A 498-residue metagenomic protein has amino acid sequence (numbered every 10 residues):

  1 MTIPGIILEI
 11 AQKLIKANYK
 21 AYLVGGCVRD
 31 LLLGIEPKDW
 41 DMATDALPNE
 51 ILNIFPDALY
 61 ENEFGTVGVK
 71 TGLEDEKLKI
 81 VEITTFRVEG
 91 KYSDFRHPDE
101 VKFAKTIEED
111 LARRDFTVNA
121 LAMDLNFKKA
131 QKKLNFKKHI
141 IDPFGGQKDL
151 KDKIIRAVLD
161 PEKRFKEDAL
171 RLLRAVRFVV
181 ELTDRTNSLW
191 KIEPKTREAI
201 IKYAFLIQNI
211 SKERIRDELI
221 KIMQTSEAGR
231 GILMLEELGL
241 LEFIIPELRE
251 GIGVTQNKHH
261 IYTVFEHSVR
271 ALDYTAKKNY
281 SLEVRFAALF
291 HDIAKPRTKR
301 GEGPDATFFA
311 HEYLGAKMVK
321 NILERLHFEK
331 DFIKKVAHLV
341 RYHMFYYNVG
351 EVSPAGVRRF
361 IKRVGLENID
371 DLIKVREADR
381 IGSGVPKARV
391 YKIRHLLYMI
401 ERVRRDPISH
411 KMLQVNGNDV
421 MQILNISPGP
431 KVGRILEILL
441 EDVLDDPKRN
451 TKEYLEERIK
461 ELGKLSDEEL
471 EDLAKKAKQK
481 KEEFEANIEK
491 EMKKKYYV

Functional and structural regions predicted by a protein language model:
M1-V498: Catalytic cores of the polymerase beta-like nucleotidyltransferase superfamily and closely associated nucleotide
